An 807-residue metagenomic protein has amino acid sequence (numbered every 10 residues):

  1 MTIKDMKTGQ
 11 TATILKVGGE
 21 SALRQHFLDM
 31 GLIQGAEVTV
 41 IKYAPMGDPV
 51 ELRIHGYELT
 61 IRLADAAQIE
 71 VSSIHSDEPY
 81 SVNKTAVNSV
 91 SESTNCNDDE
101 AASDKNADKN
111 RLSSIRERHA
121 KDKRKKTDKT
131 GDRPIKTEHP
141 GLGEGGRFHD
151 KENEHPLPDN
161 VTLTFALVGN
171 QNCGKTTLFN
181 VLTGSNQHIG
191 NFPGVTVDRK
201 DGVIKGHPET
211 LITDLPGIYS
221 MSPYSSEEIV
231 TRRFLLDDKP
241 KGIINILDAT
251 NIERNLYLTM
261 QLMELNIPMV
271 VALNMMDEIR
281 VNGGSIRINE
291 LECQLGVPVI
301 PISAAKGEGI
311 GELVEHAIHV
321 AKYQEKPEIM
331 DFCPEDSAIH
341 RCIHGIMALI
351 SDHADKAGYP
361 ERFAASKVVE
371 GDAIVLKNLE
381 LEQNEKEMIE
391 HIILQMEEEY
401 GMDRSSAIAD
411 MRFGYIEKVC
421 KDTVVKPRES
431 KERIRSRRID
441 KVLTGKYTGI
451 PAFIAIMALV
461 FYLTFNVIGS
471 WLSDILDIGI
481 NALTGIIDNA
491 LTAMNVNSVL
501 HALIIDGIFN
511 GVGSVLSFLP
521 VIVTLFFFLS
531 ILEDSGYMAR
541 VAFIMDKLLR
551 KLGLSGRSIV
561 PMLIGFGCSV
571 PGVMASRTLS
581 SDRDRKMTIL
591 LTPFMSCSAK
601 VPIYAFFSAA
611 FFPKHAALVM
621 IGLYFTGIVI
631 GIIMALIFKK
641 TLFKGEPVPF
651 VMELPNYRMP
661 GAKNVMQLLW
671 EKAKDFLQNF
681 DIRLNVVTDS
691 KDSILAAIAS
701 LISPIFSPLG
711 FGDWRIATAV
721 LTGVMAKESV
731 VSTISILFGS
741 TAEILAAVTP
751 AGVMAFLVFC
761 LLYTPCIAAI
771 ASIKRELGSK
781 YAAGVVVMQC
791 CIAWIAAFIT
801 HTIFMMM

Functional and structural regions predicted by a protein language model:
K129-S220: Conserved G1/Walker A P-loop phosphate-binding module
N191-G242, I246-L247, E253, M263: Switch I (G2) and immediately adjacent beta-strands of P-loop GTPase domains
H207, R232-V299, I603: Conserved C-terminal guanine-recognition region of P-loop GTPase G domains, centered on the G4
V270, R280-P427: Alpha-helical transmembrane helix bundles of large polytopic membrane transport and channel proteins
S406-A407, K426, V467-I508, L552 (+2 more regions): Extended, low-charge hydrophobic alpha-helical regions
L443-F543: Core alpha-helical transmembrane segments of integral membrane proteins
I478, A482-I486, A539-S569, K644-L668: Juxtamembrane inter-helical linkers in multi-pass membrane proteins
S598-I621, A768-G778, A797-M807: Transmembrane helix-loop junctions at the membrane interface of multipass transporters and ion channels
